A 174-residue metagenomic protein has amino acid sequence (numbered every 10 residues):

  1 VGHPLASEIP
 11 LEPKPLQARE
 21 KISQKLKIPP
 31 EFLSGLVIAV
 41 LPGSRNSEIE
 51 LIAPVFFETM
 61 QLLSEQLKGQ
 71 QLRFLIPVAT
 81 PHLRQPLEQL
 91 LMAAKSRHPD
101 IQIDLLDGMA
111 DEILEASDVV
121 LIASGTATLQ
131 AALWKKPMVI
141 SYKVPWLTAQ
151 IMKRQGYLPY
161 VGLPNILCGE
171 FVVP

Functional and structural regions predicted by a protein language model:
V1-P174: Nucleotide-activated sugar donor-binding and catalytic core shared by glycosyltransferases and related lipid-linked
